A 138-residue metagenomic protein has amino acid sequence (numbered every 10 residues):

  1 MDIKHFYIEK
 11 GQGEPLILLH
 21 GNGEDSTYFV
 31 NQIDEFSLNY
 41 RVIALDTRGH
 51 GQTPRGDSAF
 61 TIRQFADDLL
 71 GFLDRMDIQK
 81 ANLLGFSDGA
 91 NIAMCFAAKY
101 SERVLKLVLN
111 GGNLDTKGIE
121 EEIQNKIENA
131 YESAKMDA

Functional and structural regions predicted by a protein language model:
M1-K4: N-terminal cap/lid segment of alpha/beta-hydrolase-fold proteins
F6-S58, F72: Conserved HGGG/HGGXW glycine-rich cap/lid loop of the alpha/beta-hydrolase fold
E24, A90, L114-D115: Active-site micro-motifs of SAM-dependent methyltransferase domains
R41, E102-R103: Glycine-centered tight turns that cap/initiate beta-strands
D46, N82, L105-V108: Residue in the alpha/beta-hydrolase core beta-strand immediately N-terminal to the catalytic nucleophile
R63-A81: Conserved acidic catalytic loop of the alpha/beta-hydrolase fold
G85-G89, A93: Gly/Ala-rich beta-loop-alpha elbow adjacent to hydrolase catalytic centers
M94-K99, L105-K135: Flexible "cap/lid" loop of the alpha/beta hydrolase fold
